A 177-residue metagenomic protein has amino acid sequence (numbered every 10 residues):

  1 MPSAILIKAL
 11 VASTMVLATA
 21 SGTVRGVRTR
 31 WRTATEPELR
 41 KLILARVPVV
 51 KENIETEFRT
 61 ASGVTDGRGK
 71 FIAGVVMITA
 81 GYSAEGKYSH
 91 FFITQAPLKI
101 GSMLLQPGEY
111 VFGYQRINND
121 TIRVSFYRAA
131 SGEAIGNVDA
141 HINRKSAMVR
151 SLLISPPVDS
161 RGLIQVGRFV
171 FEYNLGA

Functional and structural regions predicted by a protein language model:
M1-L10: Bacterial N-terminal signal peptides that target proteins for export
P2, E109-F112, I164: Conserved short hydrophobic patches within well-ordered secondary structure
S13-G22: Hydrophobic h-region of N-terminal signal peptides that target proteins for export in Gram-negative bacteria
V16, K99, N119, S131-G132 (+1 more regions): Generic "edge-of-domain/loop-turn" microfeature
S21-Y82, G132-A177: Primarily secretory-pathway and cell-envelope proteins
A80-Y127: Mid-length scaffold segments of soluble, non-membrane domains
